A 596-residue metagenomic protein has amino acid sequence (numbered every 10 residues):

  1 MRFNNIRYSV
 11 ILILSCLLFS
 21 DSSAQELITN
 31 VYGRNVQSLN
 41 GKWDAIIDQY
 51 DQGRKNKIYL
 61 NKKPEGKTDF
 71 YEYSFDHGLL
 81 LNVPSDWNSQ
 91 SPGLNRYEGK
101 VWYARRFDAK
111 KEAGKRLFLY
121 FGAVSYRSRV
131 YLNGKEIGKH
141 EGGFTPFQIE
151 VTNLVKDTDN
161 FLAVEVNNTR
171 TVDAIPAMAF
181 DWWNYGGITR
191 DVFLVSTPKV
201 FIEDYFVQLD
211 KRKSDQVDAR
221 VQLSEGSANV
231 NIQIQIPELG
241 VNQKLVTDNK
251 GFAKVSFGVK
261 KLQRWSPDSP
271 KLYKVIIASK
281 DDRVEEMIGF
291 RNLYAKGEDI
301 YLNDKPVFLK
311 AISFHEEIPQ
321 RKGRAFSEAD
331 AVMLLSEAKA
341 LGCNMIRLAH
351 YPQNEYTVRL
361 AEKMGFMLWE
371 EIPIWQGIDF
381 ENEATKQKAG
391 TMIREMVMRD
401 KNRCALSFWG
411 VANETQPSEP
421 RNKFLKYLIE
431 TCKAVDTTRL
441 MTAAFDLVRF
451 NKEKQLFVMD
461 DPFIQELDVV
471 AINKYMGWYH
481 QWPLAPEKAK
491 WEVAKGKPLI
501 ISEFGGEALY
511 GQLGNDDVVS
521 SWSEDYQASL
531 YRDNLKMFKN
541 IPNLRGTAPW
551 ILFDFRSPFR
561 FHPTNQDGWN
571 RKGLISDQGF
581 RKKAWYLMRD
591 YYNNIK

Functional and structural regions predicted by a protein language model:
M1-L27: Bacterial Sec-dependent N-terminal signal peptides
A24-S89, F161-E165, T171, R532-L535: Accessory carbohydrate-binding/adhesion or oligomerization-edge regions at the termini of glycan-active proteins
T29-N30, I46-Y50, G93-F201, G226 (+1 more regions): Accessory beta-strand-rich segments of carbohydrate-active enzymes
T29-R34, Y205-Q208, R264, A278-K339 (+2 more regions): N-terminal carbohydrate-binding accessory modules
Y131-I137, P237, K280-D281, N303: Short strand-turn-strand beta-turns centered on an Asx-Gly dipeptide
V155-D159, Q222-K296: Extended acidic/polar, glycine-enriched regions that form or flank non-catalytic beta-rich accessory modules
K199-G226, Y592, K596: Surface beta-strand/loop "capping" patches
D218, M333-S336, M345-Y591: Substrate-binding/catalytic cleft of secreted carbohydrate-active enzymes, primarily glycoside hydrolases
